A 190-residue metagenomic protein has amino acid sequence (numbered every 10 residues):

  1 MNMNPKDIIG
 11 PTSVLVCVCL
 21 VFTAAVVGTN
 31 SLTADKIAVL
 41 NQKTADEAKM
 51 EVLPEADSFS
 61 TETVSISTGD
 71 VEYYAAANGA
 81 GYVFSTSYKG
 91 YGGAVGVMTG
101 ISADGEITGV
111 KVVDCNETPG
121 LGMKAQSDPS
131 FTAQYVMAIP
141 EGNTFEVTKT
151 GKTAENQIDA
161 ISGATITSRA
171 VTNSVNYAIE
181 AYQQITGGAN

Functional and structural regions predicted by a protein language model:
N2-N190: Flexible, solvent-exposed loop/hinge segments and secondary-structure transition points
